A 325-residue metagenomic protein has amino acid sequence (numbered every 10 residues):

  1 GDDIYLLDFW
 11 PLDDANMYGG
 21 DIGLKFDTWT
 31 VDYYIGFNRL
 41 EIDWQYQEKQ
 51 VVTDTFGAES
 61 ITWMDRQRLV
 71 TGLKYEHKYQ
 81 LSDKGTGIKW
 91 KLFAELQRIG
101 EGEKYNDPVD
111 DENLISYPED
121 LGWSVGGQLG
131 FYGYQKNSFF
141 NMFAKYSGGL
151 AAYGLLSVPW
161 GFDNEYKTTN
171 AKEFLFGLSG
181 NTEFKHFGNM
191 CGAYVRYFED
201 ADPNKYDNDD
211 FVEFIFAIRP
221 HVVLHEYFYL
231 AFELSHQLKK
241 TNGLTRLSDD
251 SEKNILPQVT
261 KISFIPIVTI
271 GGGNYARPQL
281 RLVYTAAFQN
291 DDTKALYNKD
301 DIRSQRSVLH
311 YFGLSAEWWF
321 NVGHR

Functional and structural regions predicted by a protein language model:
G1-L92, T285-Q289: Outer membrane beta-barrel
P11-D14, M64-L69, D210, L256-K261 (+1 more regions): Phosphate/oxyanion-binding active-site loops and adjacent basic polyanion-contact surfaces
Y34, G192, A231-E233, Q279-V283: Outer-envelope exported proteins of Gram-negative bacteria
Q47-E59, D107-N113, P159-G161: Flexible coil/linker segments and helix-coil junctions enriched in charged and small residues
R68, E76-K78, K84-E101, N106-D110 (+4 more regions): Detector for outer-membrane/organellar transmembrane beta-barrel domains, recognizing the amphipathic beta-strand
D250, Q258-L280, Y284, F288-R306: Leucine-rich solenoid repeat modules
A276, R306-R325: Outer-membrane beta-barrel "beta-signal"
